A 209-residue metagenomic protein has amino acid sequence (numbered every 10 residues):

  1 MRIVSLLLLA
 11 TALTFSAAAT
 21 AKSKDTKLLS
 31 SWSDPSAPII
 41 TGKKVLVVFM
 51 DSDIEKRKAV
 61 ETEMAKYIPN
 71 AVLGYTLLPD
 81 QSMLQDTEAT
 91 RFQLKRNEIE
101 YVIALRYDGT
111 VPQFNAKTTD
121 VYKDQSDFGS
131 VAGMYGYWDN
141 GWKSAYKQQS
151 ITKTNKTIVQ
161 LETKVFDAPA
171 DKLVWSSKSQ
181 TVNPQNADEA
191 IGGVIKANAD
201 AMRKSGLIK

Functional and structural regions predicted by a protein language model:
M1-S5: Positively charged n-region of N-terminal signal peptides that target proteins for export
L7-T14: Bacterial N-terminal signal peptides
S16-A18: N-terminal signal peptide c-region/cleavage motif recognized by signal peptidases
T20-K43, S52-E55, Y137-K209: C-terminal/domain-edge helix-coil "capping" segments
K44-T118: N-terminal segment of the mature soluble domain
A59, E63, A89, S130-G133 (+3 more regions): Extracytoplasmic/secreted proteins, especially bacterial periplasmic and envelope-associated proteins
N70-G74, R96-E100, D127-A132, N186-I191 (+1 more regions): Glycine-rich loops and low-complexity Gly/Arg-rich segments that provide flexible linkers or classic glycine-based
T87, R91-V165: Surface-exposed short loop/turn segments
